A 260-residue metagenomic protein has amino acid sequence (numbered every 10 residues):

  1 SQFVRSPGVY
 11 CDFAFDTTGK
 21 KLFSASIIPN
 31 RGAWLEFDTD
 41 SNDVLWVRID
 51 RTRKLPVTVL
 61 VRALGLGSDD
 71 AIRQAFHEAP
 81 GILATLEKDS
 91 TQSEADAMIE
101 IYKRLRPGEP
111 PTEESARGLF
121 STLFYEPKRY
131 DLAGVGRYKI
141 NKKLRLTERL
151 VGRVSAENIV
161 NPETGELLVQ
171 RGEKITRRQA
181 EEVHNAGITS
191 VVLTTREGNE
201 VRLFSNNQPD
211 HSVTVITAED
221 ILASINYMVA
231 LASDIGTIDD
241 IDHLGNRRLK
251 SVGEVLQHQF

Functional and structural regions predicted by a protein language model:
S1-F260: N-terminal non-catalytic structural scaffold regions of very large proteins
